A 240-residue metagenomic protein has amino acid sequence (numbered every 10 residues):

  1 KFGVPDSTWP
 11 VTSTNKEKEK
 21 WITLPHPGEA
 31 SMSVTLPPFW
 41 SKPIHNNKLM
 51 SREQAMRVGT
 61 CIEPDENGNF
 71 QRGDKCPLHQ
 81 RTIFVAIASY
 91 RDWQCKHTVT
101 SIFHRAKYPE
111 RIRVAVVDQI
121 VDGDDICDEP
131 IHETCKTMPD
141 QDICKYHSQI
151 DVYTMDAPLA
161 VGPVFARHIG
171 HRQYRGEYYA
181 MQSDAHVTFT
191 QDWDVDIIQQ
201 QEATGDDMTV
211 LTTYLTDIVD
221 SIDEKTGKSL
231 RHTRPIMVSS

Functional and structural regions predicted by a protein language model:
F2-S240: Catalytic cores of eukaryotic secretory-pathway lumenal/extracellular enzymes that build and remodel glycoconjugates
